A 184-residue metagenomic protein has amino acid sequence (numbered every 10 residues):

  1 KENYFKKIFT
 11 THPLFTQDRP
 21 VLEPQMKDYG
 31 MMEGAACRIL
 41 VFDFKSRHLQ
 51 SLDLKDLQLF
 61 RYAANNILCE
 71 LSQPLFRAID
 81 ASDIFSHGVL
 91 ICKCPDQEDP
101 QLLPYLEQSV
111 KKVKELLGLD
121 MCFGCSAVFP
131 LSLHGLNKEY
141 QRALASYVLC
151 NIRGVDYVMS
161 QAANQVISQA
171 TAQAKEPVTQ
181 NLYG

Functional and structural regions predicted by a protein language model:
K1-Q101, V128-S132, L136, Y140-N151 (+1 more regions): Interdomain helical linkers/hinges and coiled-coil/dimerization scaffolds that transmit conformational signals
N65, Q101-L117: Alpha-helical scaffold within the catalytic cores of cyclic-nucleotide enzymes
E115-S126: Conserved short beta-strand edge segments in small beta-sheet-based binding/regulatory domains
G184: Active-site helix-to-loop segments that bind/position phosphate- or nucleotide-bearing substrates and donors across
